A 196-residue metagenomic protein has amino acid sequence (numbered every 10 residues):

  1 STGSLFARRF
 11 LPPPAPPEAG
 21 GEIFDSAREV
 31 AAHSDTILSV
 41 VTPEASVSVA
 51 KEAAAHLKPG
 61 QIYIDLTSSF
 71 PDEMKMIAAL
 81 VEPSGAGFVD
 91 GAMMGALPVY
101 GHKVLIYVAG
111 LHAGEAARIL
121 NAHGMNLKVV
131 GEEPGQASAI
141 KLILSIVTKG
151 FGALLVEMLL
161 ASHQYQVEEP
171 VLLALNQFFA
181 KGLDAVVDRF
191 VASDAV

Functional and structural regions predicted by a protein language model:
S1-A19, F24-A31: NAD(P)-binding Rossmann-fold cofactor-contacting core
G3, I23, G87-F88, L127 (+1 more regions): Hydrophobic beta-strand scaffold residues
P16-P17, V81, L120, S162: A generic structural signal for well-ordered alpha-helical segments
P17, A31, L111-G114, A185-D188 (+1 more regions): NAD(P)-dependent Rossmann-like dehydrogenase/reductase catalytic/cofactor-binding core
G20, H33-S34, G60, K103-V104 (+1 more regions): Short, well-ordered alpha-helix to beta-strand connector turns
A27-F88: Rossmann-fold NAD(P) dinucleotide-binding segment
S69-K149: Rossmann-fold dinucleotide-binding core
I140-V196: Helical "substrate-binding/catalytic lid" subdomain of Rossmann-like NAD(P)-dependent dehydrogenases/reductases
